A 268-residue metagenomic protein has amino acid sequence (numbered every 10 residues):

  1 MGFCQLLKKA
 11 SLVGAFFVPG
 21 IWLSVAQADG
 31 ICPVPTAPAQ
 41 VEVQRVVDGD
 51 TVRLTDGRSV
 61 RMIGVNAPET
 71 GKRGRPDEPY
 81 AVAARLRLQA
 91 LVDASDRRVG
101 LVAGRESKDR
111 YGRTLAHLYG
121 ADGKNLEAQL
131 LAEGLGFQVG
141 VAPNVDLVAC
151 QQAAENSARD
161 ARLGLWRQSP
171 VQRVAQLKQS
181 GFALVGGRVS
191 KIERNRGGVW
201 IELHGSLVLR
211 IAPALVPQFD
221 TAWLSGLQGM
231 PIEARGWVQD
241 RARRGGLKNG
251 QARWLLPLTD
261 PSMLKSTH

Functional and structural regions predicted by a protein language model:
G2-C4, W22-H268: Small beta-barrel nucleic-acid-binding modules, primarily SNase/OB-fold domains and secondarily Tudor-like barrels
Q5-F16: Positively charged N-terminal leader segments that act as targeting/secretion signals
